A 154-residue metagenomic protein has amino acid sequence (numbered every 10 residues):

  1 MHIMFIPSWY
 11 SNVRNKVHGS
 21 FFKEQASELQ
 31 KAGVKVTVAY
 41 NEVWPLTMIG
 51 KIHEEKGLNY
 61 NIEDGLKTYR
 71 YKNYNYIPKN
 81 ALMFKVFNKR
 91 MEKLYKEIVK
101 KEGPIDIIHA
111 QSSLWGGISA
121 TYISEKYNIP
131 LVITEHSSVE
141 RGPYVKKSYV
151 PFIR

Functional and structural regions predicted by a protein language model:
M1-K67: N-terminal subdomain of nucleotide-sugar transferases
W9-N12, Y74-P78, S138-R141: A short, flexible beta-alpha/helix-coil linker loop
V17, F21, M83-M91, F152: Soluble or luminal CAZymes and related metallo-dependent hydrolases
V17, Y127-V132, S138-R154: Nucleotide-sugar donor phosphate/pyrophosphate-binding loop at the beta->alpha transition of glycosyltransferases
K23-S27, T121, V150-R154: Short amphipathic alpha-helical segments and helix-helix/interface helices
V38-E102: A conserved catalytic-core segment of Leloir-type glycosyltransferases
Y40, A110-S112, I133-E135: A cross-domain feature marking catalytic cores of carbohydrate-active enzymes and several ubiquitous metabolic/repair
F84-N88, I105-Y127: An aromatic- and histidine-rich active-site surface loop
